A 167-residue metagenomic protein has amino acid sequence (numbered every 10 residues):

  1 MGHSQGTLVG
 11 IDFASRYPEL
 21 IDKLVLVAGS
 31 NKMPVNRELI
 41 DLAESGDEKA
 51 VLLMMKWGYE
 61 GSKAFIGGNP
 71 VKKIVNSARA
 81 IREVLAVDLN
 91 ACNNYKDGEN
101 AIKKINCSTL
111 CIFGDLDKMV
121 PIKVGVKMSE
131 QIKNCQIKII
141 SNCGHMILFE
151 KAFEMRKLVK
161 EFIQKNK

Functional and structural regions predicted by a protein language model:
M1-P34: Conserved hydrolase catalytic core segment
V35-R37, I122-K123: Conserved catalytic-core motifs of eukaryotic protein kinase domains, centered on the activation segment
D41-K104: Conserved alpha/beta-hydrolase catalytic His-Asp/Glu region
A80, V120-K123, E150: Residue-level signal for the nucleotide or nucleotide-sugar donor/cofactor binding architecture
N90, D117-V120, G144-I147: Glycosyltransferase donor-binding loop in the core domain
I105, C111-F113, D117: Short beta-strand/loop motif that positions the catalytic acidic residue of the alpha/beta-hydrolase fold
C107, P121-E130: Short alpha-helix in the alpha/beta-hydrolase fold that links the catalytic acid
C135-K167: Catalytic active-site module of serine/aspartate enzymes centered on a nucleophile-bearing elbow/loop
